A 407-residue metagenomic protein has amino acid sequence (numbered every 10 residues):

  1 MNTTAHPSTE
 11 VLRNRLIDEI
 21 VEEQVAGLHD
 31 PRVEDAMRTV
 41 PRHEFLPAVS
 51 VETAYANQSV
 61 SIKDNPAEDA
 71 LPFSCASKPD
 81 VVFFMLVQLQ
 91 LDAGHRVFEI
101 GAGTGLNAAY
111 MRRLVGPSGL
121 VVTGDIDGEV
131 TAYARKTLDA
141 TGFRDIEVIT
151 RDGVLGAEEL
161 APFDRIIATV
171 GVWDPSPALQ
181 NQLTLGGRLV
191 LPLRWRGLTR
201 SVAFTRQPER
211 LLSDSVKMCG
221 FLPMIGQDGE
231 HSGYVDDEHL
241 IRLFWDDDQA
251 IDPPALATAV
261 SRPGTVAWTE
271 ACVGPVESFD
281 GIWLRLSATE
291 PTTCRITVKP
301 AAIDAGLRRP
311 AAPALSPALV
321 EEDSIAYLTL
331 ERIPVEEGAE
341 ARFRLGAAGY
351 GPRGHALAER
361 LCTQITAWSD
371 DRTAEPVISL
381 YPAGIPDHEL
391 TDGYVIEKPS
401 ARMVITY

Functional and structural regions predicted by a protein language model:
N2-G103, N107-Y110, L114, V130 (+4 more regions): Class I SAM-dependent transferase core
T9-D18, A203, I225-Q227, V235-E238 (+3 more regions): Charged, low-complexity, helix-prone segments enriched in Lys/Glu/Asp/Gln
L86-V190, R194-L198, V202: Conserved nucleotide-cofactor-binding alpha/beta core module
V172-L315, V404-T406: Class I SAM-binding transferase module
T205-R206, R262-Y407: C-terminal lobe and adjacent flexible extensions of AdoMet/dcAdoMet transferase-like proteins
